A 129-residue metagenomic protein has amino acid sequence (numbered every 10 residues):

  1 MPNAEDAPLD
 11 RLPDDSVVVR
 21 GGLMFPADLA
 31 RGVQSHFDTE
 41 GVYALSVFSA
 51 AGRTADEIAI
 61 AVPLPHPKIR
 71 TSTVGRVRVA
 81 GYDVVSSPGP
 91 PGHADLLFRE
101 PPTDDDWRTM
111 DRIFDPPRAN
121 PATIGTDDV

Functional and structural regions predicted by a protein language model:
M1-V18, M24-V129: Conserved NAD+-utilizing ADP-ribose enzyme module
